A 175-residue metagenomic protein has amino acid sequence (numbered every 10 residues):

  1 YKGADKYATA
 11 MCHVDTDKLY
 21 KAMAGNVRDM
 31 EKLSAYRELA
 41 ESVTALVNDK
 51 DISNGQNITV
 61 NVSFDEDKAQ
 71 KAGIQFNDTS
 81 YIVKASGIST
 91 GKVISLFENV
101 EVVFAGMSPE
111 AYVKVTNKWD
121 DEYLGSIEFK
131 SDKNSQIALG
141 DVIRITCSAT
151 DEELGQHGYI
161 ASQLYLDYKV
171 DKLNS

Functional and structural regions predicted by a protein language model:
Y1-S175: Beta-rich interaction/scaffold domains
